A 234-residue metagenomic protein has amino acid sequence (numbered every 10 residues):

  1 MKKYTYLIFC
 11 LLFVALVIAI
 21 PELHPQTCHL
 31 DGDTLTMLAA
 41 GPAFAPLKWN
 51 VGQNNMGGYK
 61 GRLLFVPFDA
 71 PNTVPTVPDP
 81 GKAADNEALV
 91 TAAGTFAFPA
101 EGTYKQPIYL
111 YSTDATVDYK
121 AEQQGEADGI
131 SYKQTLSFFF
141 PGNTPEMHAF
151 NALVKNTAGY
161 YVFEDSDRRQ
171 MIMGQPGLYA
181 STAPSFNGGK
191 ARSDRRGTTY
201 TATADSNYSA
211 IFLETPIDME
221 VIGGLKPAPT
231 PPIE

Functional and structural regions predicted by a protein language model:
M1-V77, I217, L225-E234: Short, intrinsically disordered N-terminal pre-domain segments
F44-K133, L178-S193: Solvent-exposed edge beta-strands and adjacent loop segments that serve as assembly or binding interfaces
D118, E146, F163, M173-G174: Aromatic-patch recognition
G125-P145, D194-Y208: Oligomerization/assembly interface segments of phage tail-like spikes and tubes
P145-A152, I211-E214: Short, conserved charged micro-motifs
E146, R169-M171, Y208-A210: Residue-level signal for secondary-structure boundary sites
N151-M173: Short, acidic/charged, Gly/Pro-enriched secondary-structure junctions
L178-E234: Mixed-charge, glycine-accented linear interaction segment located at domain edges/termini
